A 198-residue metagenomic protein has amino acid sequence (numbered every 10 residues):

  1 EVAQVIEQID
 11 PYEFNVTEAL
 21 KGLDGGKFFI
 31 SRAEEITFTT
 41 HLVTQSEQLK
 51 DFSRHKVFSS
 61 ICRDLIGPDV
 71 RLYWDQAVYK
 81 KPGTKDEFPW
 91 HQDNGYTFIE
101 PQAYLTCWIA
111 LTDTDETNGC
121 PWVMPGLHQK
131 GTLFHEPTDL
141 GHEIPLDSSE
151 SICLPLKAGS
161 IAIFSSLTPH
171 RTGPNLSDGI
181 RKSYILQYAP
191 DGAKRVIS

Functional and structural regions predicted by a protein language model:
E1-W90, Y96: Non-heme Fe(II)-dependent double-stranded beta-helix
D10-T17, D24-G25, F134-T138, I161 (+1 more regions): Non-heme Fe(II)/2-oxoglutarate
L65, H91, F98-E116, P155-L156 (+2 more regions): Short, conserved beta-strand element in jelly-roll/cupin
A77-T84, N94-G95, Q102-A103, L111-E116 (+1 more regions): Short acidic/polar capping segments at secondary-structure boundaries
D86, I99-A103, D178-I180: A generic structural micro-feature
D93-G95, Y104, R171-N175: Glycine-rich phosphate/pyrophosphate-binding beta-alpha loops
D93-Y96, S149-S151: Short, P/G- and charge-enriched loop/turn segments at secondary-structure junctions
T114-G173, A193: Double-stranded beta-helix
